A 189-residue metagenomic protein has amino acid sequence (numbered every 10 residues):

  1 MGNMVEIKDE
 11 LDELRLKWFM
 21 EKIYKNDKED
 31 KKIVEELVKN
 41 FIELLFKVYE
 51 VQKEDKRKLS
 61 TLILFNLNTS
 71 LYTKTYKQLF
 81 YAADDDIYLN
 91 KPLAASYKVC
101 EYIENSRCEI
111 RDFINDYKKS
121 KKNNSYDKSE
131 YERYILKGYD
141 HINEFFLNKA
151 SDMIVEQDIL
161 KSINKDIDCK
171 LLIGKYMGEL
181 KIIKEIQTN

Functional and structural regions predicted by a protein language model:
M1-W18, R133-N189: Acidic, proline/glycine-rich low-complexity IDRs
E10-L59: Short N-terminal edge-element motif at the start of the domain
K25, K119-K137: Short glycine-rich, basic-tinged beta-strand/loop micro-motifs
E29, I33-E36, E130-I142: Conserved aromatic-histidine-acidic binding/catalytic patches
I42-D84, S162-N164, D168-T188: Amphipathic, interaction-prone secondary-structure segments
L44, V48-D55, I110, S120-N124 (+3 more regions): Short secondary-structure junctions and interdomain/linker hinges
T75-K77, Y97-Y102, I142-N143: Mature, Sec-exported extracytoplasmic domains of Gram-positive
N90-D127: Compact, glycine/acidic-enriched structural inserts
